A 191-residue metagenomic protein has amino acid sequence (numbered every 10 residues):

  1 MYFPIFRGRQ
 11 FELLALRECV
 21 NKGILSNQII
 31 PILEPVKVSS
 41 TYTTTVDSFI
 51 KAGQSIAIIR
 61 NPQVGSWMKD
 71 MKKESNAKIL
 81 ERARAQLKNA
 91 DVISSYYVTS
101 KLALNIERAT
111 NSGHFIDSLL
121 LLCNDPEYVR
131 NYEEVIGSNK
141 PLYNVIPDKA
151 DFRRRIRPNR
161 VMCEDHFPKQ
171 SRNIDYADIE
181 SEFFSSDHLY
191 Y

Functional and structural regions predicted by a protein language model:
Y2-G8, K22-S26, V36-V38, S185-L189: N-terminal, charge-rich interaction modules
P4-G8, L33, I56-P62, V92-L102 (+2 more regions): Catalytic beta/alpha-barrel core
I5-L13, V38, K72-N76: Phosphate/oxyanion-binding active-site loops and adjacent basic polyanion-contact surfaces
L16, P31: Conserved, mostly hydrophobic/aromatic
P35-S39, P62-G65: Short active-site-proximal "capping" loops at secondary-structure junctions
Y42-T43: Plant-skewed but cross-kingdom recognition/interaction modules and surfaces
S48-F115: A broadly used, surface-exposed interaction patch
R130-Y191: Long, charge-rich C-terminal accessory regions
